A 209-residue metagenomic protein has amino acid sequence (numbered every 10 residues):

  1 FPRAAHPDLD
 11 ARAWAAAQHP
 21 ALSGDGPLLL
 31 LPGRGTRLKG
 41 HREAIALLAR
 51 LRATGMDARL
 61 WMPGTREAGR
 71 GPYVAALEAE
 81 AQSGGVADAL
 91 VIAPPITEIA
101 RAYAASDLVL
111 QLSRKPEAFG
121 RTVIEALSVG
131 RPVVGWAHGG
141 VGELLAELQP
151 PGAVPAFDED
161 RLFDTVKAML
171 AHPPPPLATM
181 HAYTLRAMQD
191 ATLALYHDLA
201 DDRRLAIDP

Functional and structural regions predicted by a protein language model:
A21-K39, I45-L48, W61: Conserved donor-binding/catalytic core segment of Leloir-type glycosyltransferases
P32, R59-A75: Glycosyltransferase donor-sugar binding loop
V74-P94: Nucleotide-activated donor-binding/catalytic signature segment of Leloir-type glycosyltransferases, i.e., the conserved
P95-I96, A102-S106, R121: Short alpha-helical donor nucleotide-sugar binding micro-motif in glycosyltransferases
A104-A118: Acidic donor-binding loop of glycosyltransferase active sites
P132-G135: Short hydrophobic beta-strand element within catalytic cores of glycosyltransferases and related nucleotide-activated
E147-D160, K167-H172: Conserved acidic donor-binding segment of nucleotide-sugar-dependent glycosyltransferases
A171-L205: A charged, aromatic-enriched C-terminal amphipathic alpha-helix characteristic of glycosyltransferases across folds
